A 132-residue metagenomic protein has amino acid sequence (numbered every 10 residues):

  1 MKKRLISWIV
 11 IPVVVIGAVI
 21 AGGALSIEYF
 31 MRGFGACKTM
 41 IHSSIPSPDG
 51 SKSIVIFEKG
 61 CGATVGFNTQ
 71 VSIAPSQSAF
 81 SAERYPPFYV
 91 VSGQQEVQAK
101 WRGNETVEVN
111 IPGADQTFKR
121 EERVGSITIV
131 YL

Functional and structural regions predicted by a protein language model:
M1-K2, I16-G17, P46-K52: Short N-terminal helix-initiation segments at or just after the protein's N-terminus
K2-K3, K38, K52, K59 (+2 more regions): Context-gated lysine
K3-G23, V90-L132: Acidic, small-residue rich beta-repeat scaffolds with periodic aromatic anchors
I11, I45, A74, Y85-P86 (+1 more regions): Intrinsic-disorder/low-complexity coil detector
L25-F80: N-terminal export/targeting and maturation segments
V65, A82, F118-R120: Generic domain-boundary/flexible-linker signal
N68-Q98: Acidic, aromatic-enriched beta-alpha/helix-loop junctions
